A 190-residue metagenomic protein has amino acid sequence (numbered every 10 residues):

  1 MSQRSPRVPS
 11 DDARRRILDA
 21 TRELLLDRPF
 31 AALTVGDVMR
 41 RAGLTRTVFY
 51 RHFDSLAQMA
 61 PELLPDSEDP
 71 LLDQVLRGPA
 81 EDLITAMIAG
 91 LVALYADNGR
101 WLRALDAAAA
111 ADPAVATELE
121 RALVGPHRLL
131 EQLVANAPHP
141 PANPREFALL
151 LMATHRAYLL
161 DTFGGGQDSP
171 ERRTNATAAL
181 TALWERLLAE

Functional and structural regions predicted by a protein language model:
M1-R28, A32-R41, Q58-P61, D66: Basic, helix-initiating cap at the start of DNA-binding domains
R16, L25, F53, A57-S67 (+4 more regions): Alpha-helical DNA-contacting segments of helix-turn-helix folds
A20-L24, L94, T154: Short amphipathic alpha-helical elements of helix-turn-helix/winged-helix folds
T34, R103-L105, T117-E118: Short, hydrophobic secondary-structure boundary micro-motifs
G43-F53: Short hydrophobic/aromatic patch on the recognition helix
Q58, E62, D73-D97, H139 (+2 more regions): Hydrophobic alpha-helical connector segments
V75-G78, L102-A109, Y158-G166: Secondary-structure edge/capping motif, primarily at the C-terminal ends of alpha-helices and the immediately following
A93-D97, P113-P138, R145-L150, A157-L160 (+2 more regions): Amphipathic alpha-helical packing segments from all-alpha helical-bundle domains
